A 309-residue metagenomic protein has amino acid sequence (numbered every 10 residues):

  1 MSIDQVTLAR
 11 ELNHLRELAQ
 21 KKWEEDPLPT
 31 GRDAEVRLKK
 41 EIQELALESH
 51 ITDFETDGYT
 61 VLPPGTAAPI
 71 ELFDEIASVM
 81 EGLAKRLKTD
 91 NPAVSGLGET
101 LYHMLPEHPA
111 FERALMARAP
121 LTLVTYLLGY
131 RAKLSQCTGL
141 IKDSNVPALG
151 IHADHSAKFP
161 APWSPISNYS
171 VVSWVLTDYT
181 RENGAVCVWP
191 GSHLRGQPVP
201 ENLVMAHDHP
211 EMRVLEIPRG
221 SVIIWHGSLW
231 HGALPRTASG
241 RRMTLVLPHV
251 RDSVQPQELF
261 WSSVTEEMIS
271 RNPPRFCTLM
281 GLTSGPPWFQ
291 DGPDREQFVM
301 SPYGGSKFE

Functional and structural regions predicted by a protein language model:
S2-A161: Non-heme Fe(II)-dependent double-stranded beta-helix
Q20, R195-P200, V204-I224, S228-L229 (+1 more regions): Conserved double-stranded beta-helix
V61-L62, V172, I223-W225: Short hydrophobic-aromatic micro-motifs
T66-P69, G139-K142, Y179-R181, H193-L194 (+2 more regions): Short, solvent-exposed loop/turn segments at secondary-structure junctions
L134, V146-A148, S167-Y169, G240-R242: Short connector loops at helix/strand junctions that flank enzyme active sites, especially segments positioning acidic
Q136-G139, V172-W174, L245-H249: A structural signal for short, well-ordered beta-strand segments
A148-L215, V254-S263: Catalytic core of non-heme Fe(II) oxygenases with the double-stranded beta-helix
